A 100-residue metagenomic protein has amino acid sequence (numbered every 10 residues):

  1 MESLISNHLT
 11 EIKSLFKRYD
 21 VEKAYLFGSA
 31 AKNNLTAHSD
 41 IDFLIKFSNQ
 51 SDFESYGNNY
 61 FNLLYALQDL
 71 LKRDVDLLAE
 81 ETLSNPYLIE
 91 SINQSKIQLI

Functional and structural regions predicted by a protein language model:
M1-K23, A31-A37, Q50-I100: Catalytic core of pol beta-like nucleotidyltransferases
L26: Conserved histidines in hydrophobic membrane contexts and catalytic metal-binding motifs
S39-I41: Change "...and in nucleic-acid phosphodiester-cleaving endonucleases..." to "...and in nucleic-acid processing enzymes
L44-K46: Short hydrophobic/aromatic beta-strand micro-patches that form the beta-sheet surface supporting nucleotide- or nucleic
